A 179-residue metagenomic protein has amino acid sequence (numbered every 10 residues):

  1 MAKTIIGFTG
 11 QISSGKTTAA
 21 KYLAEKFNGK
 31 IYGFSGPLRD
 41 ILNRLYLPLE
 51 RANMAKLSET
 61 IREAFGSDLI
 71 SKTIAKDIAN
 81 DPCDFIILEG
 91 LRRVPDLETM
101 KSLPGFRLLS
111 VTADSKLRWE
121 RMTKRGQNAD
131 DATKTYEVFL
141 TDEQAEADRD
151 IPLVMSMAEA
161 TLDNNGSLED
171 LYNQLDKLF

Functional and structural regions predicted by a protein language model:
Q11: P-loop (Walker A) phosphate-binding loop of NTP-binding proteins
K16: Conserved lysine of the Walker
A19: Hydrophobic positions on the alpha1 helix immediately C-terminal to the Walker A/P-loop
N28-I86, L91-E98, V138-T141: ATP-dependent small-molecule kinase phosphotransfer cores that center on conserved nucleotide phosphate-binding segments
K30, R107, E159-A160: Well-ordered beta-strand positions
D68-L69, Q127-Q174: Small-molecule kinase domains that catalyze NTP-dependent phosphoryl transfer to phosphate-bearing small molecules
E89-G90, M100-G126: Conserved phosphate-donor/acceptor-positioning beta-strand/loop module used by diverse small-molecule
